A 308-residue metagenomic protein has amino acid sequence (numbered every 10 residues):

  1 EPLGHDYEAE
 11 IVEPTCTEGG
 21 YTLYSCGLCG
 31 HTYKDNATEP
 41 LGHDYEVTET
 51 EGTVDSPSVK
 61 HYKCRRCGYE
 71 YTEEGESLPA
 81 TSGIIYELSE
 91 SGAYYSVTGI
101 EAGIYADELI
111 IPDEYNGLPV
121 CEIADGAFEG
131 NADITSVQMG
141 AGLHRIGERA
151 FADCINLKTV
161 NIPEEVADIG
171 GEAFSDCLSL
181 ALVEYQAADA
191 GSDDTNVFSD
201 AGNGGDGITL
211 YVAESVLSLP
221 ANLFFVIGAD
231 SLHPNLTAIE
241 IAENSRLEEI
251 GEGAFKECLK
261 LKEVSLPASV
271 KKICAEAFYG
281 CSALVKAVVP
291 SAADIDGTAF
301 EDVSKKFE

Functional and structural regions predicted by a protein language model:
E1-P79, A106, E114-E122, R246: Extracellular modular ligand-binding repeats in secreted and cell-surface proteins
E13-P14, E49-T53, G83-G92, I104-C121 (+8 more regions): Structural signature of tandem-repeat unit edges
Y21-D35, V59-E73, E129, A152 (+5 more regions): Extracellular/lumenal glycan-associated surfaces
L28-G30, R66-G68, S77-L78, G130 (+6 more regions): Glycine/tyrosine- and acidic-biased, solvent-exposed loop/turn segments at the edges of beta-strands
S96-I104: Eukaryote-biased recognition of intrinsically disordered, low-complexity regulatory segments
A124-A127, G147-A150, G170-S175, N196 (+4 more regions): Consensus positions within tandem repeat domains that build extended binding/scaffold surfaces
